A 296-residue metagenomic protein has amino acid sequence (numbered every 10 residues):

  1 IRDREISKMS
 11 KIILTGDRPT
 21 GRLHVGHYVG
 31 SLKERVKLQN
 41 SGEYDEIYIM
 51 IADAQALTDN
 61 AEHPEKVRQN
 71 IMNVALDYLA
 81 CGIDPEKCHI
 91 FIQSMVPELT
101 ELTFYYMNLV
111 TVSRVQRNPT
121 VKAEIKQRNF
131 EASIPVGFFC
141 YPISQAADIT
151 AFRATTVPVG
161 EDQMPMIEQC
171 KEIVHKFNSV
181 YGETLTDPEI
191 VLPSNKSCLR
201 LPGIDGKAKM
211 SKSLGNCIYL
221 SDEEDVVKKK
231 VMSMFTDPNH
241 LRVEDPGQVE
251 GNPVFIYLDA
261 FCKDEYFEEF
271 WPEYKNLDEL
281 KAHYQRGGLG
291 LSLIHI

Functional and structural regions predicted by a protein language model:
I1-K8: Short, Lys/Arg-enriched N-terminal segments with co-localized hydrophobic residues within the first ~10-30 amino acids
R2, H295-I296: Short Gly/Ser/Thr- and charged-rich N-terminal loops/segments that act as flexible capping/hinge elements
S10-A147, L293: N-terminal Rossmann-like or analogous alpha/beta NTP/dinucleotide-binding catalytic cores that position adenine
V112-Q116, A151-P158, C262-P272: Short helix-capping/linker segments at secondary-structure and domain boundaries
V121-A123, Q127-Y181, P202: Internal, conserved structured core segments that host functional sites
P165, K171-I294: Conserved nucleotide- and phosphate/pyrophosphate-binding catalytic cores in adenylate/nucleotidyl-handling enzymes
